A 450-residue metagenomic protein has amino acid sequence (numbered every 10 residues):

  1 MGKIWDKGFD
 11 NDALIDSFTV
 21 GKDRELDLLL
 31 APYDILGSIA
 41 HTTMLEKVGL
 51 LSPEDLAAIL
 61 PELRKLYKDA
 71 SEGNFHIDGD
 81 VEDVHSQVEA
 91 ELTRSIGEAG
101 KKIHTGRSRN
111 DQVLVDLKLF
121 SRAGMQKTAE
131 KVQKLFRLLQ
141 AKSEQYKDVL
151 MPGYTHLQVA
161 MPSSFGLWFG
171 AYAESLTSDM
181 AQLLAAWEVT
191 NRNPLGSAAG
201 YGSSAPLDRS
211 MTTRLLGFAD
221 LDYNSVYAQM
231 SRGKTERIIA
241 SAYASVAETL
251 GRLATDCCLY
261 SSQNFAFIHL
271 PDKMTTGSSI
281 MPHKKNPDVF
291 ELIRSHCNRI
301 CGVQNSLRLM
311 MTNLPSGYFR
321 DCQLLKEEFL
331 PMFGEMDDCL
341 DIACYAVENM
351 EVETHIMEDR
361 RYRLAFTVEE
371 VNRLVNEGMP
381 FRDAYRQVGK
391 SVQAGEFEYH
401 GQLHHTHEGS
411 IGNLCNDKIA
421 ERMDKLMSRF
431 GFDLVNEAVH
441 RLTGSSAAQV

Functional and structural regions predicted by a protein language model:
M1-G202, L207-T213, D220, T276-G277 (+4 more regions): A helix-coil-helix interface module used to build multimeric assemblies and to scaffold catalytic/cofactor sites
M1-G37, E98-A99, A266, M281-V450: Glycine-rich cofactor/substrate-binding loops
S38, L66, T128, V132-L135 (+13 more regions): Amphipathic alpha-helices that form helix-helix packing interfaces
T43-L51, L167, R237-S245, E369-E377: Short, well-ordered beta-strand elements within core beta-sheets of diverse protein domains
E46, S121-V132, Y243-E248, R252 (+2 more regions): Alpha-helical support elements that line or immediately flank enzyme active sites and cofactor-binding pockets
K127, K131, L157, M161-A171 (+11 more regions): Short, contiguous, pocket-lining structural segments that sit at or immediately flank catalytic/ligand-binding sites
Q145, Q182-A185, V189, F218-S225 (+6 more regions): Conserved helix-loop functional segments at active or binding sites
L216-Q304: Acidic, glycine-rich loop-and-beta core segments that form the ion-binding/anion-interacting portion of active sites
